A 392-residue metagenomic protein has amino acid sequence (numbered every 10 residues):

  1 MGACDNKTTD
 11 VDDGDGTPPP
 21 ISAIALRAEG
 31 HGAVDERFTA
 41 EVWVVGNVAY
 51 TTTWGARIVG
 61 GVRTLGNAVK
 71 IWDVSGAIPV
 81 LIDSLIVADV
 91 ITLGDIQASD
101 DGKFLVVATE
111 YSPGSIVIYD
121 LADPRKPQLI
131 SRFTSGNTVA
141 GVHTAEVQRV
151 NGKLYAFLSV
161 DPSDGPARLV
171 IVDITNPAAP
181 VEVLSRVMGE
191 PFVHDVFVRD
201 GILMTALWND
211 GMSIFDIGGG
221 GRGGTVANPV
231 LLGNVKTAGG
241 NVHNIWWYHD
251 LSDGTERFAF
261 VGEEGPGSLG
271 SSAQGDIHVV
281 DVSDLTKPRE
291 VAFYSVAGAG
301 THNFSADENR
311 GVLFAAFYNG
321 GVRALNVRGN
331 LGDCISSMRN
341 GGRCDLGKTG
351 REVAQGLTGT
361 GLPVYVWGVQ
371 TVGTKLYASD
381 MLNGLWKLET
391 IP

Functional and structural regions predicted by a protein language model:
M1-G2: Sec-dependent bacterial lipoprotein signal peptides
D5-P392: Feature marking well-ordered beta-strand scaffolds used for ligand recognition
